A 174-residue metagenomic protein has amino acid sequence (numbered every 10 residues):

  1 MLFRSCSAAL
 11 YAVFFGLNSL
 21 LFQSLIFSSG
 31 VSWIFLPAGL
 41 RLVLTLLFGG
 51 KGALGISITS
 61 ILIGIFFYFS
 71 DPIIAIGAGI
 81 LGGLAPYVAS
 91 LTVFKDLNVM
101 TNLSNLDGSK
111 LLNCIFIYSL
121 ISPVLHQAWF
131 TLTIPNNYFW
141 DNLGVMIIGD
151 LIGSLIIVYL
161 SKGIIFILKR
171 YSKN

Functional and structural regions predicted by a protein language model:
M1-S24, R41-G50, G55-L132, V158 (+1 more regions): Short helix-perturbing small/polar motifs within transmembrane alpha-helices
L25-L40: Hydrophobic, membrane-facing alpha-helical anchors
F35, L47, I147-I148: Alpha-helical architecture
A38-R41, F139-D141: Short hydrophobic "helix-edge" motifs at membrane interfaces and signal-peptide entry regions
S109-N113, N137-G144: The feature identifies polytopic integral membrane transport proteins across all domains of life
D141-I157: Alpha-helical transmembrane segments that form the membrane-embedded catalytic/substrate-binding core of multi-pass
